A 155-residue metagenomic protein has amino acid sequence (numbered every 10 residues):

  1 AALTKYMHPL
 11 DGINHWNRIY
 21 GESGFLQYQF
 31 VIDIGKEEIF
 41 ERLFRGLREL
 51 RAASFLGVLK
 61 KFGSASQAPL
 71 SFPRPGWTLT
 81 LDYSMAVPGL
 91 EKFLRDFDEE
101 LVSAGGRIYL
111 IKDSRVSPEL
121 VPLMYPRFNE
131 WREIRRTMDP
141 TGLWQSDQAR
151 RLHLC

Functional and structural regions predicted by a protein language model:
A2-L123: Substrate-recognition/cap regions that form aromatic- and gly/pro-loop-enriched pockets for small-molecule ligands
V102-C155: Activity-critical C-terminal alpha-helical subdomain
